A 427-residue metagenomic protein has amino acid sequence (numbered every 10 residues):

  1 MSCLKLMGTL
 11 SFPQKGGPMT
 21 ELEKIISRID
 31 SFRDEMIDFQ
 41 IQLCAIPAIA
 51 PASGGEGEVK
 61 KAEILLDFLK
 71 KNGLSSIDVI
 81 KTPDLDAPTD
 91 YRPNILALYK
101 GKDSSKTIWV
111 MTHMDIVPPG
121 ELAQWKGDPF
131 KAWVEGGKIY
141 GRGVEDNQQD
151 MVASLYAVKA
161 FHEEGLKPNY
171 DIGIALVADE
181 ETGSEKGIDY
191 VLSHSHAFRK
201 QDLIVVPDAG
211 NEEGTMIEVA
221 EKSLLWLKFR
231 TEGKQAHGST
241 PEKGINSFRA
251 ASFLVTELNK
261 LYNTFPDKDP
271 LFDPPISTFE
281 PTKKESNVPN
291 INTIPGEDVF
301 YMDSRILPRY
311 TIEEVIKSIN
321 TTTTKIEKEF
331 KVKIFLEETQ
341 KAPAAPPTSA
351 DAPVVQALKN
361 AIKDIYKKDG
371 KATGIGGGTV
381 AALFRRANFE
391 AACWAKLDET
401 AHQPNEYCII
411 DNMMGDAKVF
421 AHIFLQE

Functional and structural regions predicted by a protein language model:
T20-I139, E163-P168: Acidic/His- and Gly-rich active-site-bordering loop/insert found across diverse amide/peptide-bond hydrolases
P119-V134, V205, E218-R230, A357 (+1 more regions): Acidic-glycine-rich active-site phosphate/pyrophosphate-binding loop
G137-V152, H237: Glycine/serine-rich anion-binding loops at beta->alpha junctions that coordinate negatively charged ligand groups
E145-A220: Acidic/histidine-rich catalytic neighborhood of metal-dependent amide-processing enzymes
G238-E285, T293, P308-F335: Acidic-enriched catalytic cores of C-N bond-cleaving enzymes acting on peptides and small amides
F279-K284, D303, L307, I334-D351 (+1 more regions): A short beta-alpha structural unit
K359-E427: Zn-dependent metallopeptidase/amidohydrolase metal-coordination segment
